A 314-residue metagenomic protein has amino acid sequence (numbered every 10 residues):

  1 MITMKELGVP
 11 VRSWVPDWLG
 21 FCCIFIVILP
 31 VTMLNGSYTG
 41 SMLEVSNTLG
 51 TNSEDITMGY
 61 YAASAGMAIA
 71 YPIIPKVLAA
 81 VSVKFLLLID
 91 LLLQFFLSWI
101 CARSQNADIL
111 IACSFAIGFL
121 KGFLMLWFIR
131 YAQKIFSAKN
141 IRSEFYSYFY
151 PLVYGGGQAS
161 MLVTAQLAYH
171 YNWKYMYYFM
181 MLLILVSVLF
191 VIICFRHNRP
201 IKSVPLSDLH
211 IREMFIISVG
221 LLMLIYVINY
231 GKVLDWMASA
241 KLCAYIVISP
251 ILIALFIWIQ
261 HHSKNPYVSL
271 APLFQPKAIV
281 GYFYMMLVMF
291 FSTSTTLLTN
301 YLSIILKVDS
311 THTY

Functional and structural regions predicted by a protein language model:
M1-L34, N47: Cytosolic juxtamembrane N-terminal segment immediately preceding the first transmembrane helix of multi-pass
W18-L34, T39-G40, L97, Y267-Y314: 12-transmembrane solute porter fold
G36, S64-P72, G122, G157-Q158: Residue-level signature of mid-helix packing/kink "hotspots" within the transmembrane helices of 12-pass Major
T39-A70, I109: Extracellular/periplasmic helix-loop-helix junction of adjacent transmembrane segments in MFS-like secondary
E44-S46, P72, K76, Q166: Membrane-interface helix termini in secondary transporters
G59-M67, F149, V153, T313-Y314: Transmembrane alpha-helical segments of major facilitator superfamily
P75, V81-D208: Helix-loop-helix hairpins in multi-pass membrane proteins, especially solute transporters
H170-Y284: Hydrophobic transmembrane-helix bundles of small-molecule transporters
